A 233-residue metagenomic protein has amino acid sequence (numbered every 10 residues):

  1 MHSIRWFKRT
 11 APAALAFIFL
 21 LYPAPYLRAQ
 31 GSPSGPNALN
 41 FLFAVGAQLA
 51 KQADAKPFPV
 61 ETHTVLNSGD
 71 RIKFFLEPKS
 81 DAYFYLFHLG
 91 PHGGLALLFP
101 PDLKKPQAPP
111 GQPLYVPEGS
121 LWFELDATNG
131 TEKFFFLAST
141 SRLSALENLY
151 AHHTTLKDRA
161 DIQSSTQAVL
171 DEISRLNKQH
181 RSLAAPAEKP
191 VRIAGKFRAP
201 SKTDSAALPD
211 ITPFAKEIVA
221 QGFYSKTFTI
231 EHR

Functional and structural regions predicted by a protein language model:
M1-K8: N-terminal secretory signal peptides that target proteins for export/translocation
S3, L21-P25: Membrane-interface helical sensory segment of bacterial ECF anti-sigma factor regulators
K8-P12, P100: Proline-rich low-complexity regions
P12-Y22: Bacterial N-terminal signal peptides
P25-Y83, H88-R233: Secretory-pathway glycoprotein ectodomains that are cysteine- and/or Ser/Thr/Pro-rich
